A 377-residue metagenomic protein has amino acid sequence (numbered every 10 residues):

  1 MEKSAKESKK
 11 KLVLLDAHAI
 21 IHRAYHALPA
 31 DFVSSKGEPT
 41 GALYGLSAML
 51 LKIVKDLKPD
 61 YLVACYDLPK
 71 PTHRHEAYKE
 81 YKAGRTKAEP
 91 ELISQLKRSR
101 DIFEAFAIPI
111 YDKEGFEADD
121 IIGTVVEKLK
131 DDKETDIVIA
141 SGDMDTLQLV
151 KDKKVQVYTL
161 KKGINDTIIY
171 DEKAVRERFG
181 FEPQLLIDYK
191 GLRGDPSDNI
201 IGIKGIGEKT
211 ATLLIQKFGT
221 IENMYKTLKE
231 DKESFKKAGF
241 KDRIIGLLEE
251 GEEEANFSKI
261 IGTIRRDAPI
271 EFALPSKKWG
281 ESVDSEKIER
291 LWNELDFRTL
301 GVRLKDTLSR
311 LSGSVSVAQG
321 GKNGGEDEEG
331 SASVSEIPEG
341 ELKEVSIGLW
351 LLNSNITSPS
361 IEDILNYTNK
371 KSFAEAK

Functional and structural regions predicted by a protein language model:
E2-A140, M144-D171, E254-E271, S276-E281: Noncatalytic, basic helical substrate-engagement surface that gates or grips nucleic-acid strands
S8-K9, P59-V63, I108, D131-E134 (+2 more regions): Non-catalytic nucleic-acid-binding/docking modules located in mid-to-C-terminal regions of nucleic-acid enzymes
